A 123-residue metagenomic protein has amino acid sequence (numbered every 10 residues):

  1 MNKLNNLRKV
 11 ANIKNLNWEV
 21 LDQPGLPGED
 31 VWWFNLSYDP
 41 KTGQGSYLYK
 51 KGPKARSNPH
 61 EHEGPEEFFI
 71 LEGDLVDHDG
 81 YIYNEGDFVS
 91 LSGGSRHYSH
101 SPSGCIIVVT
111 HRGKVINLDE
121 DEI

Functional and structural regions predicted by a protein language model:
M1-T42, I123: A short, N-terminal "cap"/entry segment at the start of jelly-roll beta-barrel domains of the cupin/DSBH fold
D30-H62, Y81, S92-R96: Conserved short histidine dyad/triad with adjacent acidic residue
W32, E66, S103: Residues that flank catalytic or metal-binding motifs in active/ligand-binding sites
Q44-S46, F68, C105-I106: Structural motif
P53, H62-H78: Glycine- and acidic-residue-biased ligand/ion/polar-headgroup-sensing regions
P65, V89-L91, V109: Hydrophobic alpha-helical segments of small multi-pass membrane proteins
G93-L118: Ligand-binding loop in jelly-roll beta-barrel domains
